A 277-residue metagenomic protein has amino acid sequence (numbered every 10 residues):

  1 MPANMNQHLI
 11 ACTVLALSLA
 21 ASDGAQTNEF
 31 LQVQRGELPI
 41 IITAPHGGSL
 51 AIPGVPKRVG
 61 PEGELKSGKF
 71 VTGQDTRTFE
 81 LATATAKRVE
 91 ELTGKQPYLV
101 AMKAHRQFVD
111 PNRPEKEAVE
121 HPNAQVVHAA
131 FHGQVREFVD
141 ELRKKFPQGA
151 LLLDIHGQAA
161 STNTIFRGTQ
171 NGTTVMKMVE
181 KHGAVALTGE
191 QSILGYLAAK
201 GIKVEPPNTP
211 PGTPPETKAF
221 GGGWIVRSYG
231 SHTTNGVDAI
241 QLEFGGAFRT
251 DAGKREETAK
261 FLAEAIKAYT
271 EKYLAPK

Functional and structural regions predicted by a protein language model:
P2-I10: Bacterial N-terminal signal peptides that target proteins for export
I10-S18: Bacterial N-terminal signal peptides
D23-K277: N-terminal catalytic or cofactor-binding beta/alpha core of small enzyme domains
